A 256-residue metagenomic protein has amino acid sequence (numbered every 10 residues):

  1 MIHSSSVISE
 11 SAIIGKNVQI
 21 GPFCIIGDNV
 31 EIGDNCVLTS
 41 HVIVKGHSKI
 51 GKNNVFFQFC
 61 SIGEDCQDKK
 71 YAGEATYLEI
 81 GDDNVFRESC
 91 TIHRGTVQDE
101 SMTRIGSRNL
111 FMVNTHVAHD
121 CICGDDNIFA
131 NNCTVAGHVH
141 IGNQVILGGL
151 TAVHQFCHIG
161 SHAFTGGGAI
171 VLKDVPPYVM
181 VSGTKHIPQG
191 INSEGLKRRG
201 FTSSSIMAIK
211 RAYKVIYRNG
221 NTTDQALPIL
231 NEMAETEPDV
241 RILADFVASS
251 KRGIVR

Functional and structural regions predicted by a protein language model:
M1-S182, H186-I187: Structural signal for interior beta-strand "rungs" in well-ordered beta-sheet cores of soluble enzyme domains
M1-S5, E10-S11, K16-N17, N53 (+6 more regions): Terminal amphipathic alpha-helical/low-complexity segments used for targeting or macromolecular assembly
